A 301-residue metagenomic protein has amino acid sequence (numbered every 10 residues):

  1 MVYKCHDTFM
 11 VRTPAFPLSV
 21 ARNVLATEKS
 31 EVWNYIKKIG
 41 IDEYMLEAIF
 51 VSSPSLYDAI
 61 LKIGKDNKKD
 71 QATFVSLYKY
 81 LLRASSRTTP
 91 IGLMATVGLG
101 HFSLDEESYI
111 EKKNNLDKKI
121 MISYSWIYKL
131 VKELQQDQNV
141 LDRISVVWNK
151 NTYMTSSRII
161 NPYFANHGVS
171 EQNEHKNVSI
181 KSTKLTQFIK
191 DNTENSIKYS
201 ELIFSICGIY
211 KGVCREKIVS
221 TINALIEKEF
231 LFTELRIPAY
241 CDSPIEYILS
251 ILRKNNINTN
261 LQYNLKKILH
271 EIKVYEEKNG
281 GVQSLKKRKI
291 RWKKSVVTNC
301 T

Functional and structural regions predicted by a protein language model:
M1-M121, S220-T301: Type-3 copper protein
K68, F74-S182: Extended, well-ordered protein cores
F164-S179, L185, A224, L231 (+1 more regions): Extracellular/oxidizing-compartment recognition motifs
E174, C207-V219: Short, positively charged loop/turn segments that connect secondary-structure elements
N177, K181, L185-D191, F204 (+1 more regions): Catalytic cores of nucleotide-enabled group-transfer and carboxylate-activating enzymes in metabolic and assembly-line
K184, K198-F204, E216, S220 (+1 more regions): Elongated alpha-helical scaffolds
K190-E201, K211-V213: Short capping segments at the starts of secondary-structure elements
